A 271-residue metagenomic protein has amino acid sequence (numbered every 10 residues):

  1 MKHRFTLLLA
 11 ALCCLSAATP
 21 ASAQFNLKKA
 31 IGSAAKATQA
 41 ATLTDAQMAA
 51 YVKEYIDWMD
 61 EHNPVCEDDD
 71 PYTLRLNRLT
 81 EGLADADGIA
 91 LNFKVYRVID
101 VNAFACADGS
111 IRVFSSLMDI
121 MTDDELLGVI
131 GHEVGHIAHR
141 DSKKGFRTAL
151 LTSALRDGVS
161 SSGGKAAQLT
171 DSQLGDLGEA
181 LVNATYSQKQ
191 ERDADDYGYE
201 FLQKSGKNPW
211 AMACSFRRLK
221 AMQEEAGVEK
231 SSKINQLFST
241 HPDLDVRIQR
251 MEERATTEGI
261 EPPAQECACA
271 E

Functional and structural regions predicted by a protein language model:
M1-L8: Bacterial N-terminal signal peptides that target proteins for export
L8-S16: Bacterial N-terminal signal peptides
A18-P20: N-terminal signal peptide c-region/cleavage motif recognized by signal peptidases
F25-L151, K204-S205, E224-S232, P263-E271: Peri-catalytic and regulatory segments of divalent metal-dependent proteins
I31, S142-S172, A213: Post-HEXXH active-site segment of zinc metalloproteases
A37-T38, E61-H62, D176-N183, L237: A short, mixed-charge helix-start or loop-turn motif at secondary-structure junctions
A40-D45, L74, D195, E200 (+1 more regions): Extracytoplasmic and endomembrane cell-envelope/extracellular-matrix remodeling and assembly machinery
A46, K165-A211, F216: Metalloprotease/metallohydrolase-associated module, dominated by Zn2+-dependent proteases
